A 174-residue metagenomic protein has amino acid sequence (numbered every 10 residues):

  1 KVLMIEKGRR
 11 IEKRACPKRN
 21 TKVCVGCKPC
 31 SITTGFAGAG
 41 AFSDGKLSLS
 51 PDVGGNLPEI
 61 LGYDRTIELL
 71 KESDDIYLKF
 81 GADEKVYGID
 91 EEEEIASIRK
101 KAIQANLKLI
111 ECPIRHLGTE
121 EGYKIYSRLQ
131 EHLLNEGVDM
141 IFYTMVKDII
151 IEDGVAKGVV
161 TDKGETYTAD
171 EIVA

Functional and structural regions predicted by a protein language model:
K1-R10: N-terminal Rossmann-like FAD-binding beta1-loop-alpha1 element of flavoenzymes
I5, V146, V159, T166-A174: Short hydrophobic core segments
R10-D139: Conserved N-terminal/central alpha/beta ligand/cofactor-binding core
A39-A41, K157-V160: Short polybasic amphipathic segments
K46, V155, K163-E165: Short acidic/polar mixed-charge low-complexity motifs
P58, G62, T161-T166: A structured beta-alpha segment of the ubiquitous adenosine-cofactor-binding alpha/beta core
F142-A156: A conserved short coil-to-beta-strand element within the FAD-binding core of flavoproteins
